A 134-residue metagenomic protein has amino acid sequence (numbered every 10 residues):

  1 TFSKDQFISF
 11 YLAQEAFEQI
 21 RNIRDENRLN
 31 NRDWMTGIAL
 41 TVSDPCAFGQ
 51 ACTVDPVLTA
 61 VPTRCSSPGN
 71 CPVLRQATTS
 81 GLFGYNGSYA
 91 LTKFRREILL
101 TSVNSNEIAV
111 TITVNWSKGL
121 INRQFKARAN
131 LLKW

Functional and structural regions predicted by a protein language model:
T1-K4: Amphipathic alpha-helical segments typified by the pilin-like N-terminal helix that continues immediately C-terminal
F10-W134: Low-complexity, Gly/Pro-rich coil/beta segments used as flexible assembly/activation regions
